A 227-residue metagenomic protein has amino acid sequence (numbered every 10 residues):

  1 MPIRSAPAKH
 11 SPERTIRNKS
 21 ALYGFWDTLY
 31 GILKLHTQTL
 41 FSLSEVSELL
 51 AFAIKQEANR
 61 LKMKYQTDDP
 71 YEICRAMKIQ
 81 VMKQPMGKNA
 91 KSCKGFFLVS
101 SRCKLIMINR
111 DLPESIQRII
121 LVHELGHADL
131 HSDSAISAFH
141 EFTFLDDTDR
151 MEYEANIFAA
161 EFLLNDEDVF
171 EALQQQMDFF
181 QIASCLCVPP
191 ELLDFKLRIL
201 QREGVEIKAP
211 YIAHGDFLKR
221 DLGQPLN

Functional and structural regions predicted by a protein language model:
P2-N227: Active-site hotspot residues in diverse enzymes, especially metal/ion-binding acidic/histidine motifs
